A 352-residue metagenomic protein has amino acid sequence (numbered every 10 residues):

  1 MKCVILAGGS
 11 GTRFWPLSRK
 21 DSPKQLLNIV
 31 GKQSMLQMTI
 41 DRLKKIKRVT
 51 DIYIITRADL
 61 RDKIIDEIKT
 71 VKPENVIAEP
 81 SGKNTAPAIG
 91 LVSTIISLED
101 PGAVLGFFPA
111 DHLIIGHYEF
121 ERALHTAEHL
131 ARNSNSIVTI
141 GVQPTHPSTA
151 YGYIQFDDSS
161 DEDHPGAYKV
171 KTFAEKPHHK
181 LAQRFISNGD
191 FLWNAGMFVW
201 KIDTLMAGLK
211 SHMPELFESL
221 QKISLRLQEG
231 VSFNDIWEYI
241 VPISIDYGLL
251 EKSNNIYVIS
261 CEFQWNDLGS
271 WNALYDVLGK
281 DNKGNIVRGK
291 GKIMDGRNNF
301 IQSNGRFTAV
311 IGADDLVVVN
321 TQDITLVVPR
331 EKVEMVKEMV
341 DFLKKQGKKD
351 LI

Functional and structural regions predicted by a protein language model:
K2-I5, R13-P16, K20, N28-P109 (+4 more regions): Conserved N-terminal catalytic core of the sugar/cofactor nucleotidyltransferase
L36, V92, D111, I154 (+3 more regions): Residue-level signal for inorganic ion chemistry
G82-P87, H146-S148, H179-L181, W265-N266: A short acidic, often aromatic-flanked loop/helix-cap motif at beta-alpha or helix-coil junctions that lines enzyme
L105, K171, D190, M197-F198 (+3 more regions): A residue-level structural signature of the nucleotidyltransferase/glycosyltransferase Rossmann-like core
H117-I236, Y257, R330: Conserved core of the sugar-phosphate nucleotidyltransferase
I202-I352: Left-handed beta-helix
